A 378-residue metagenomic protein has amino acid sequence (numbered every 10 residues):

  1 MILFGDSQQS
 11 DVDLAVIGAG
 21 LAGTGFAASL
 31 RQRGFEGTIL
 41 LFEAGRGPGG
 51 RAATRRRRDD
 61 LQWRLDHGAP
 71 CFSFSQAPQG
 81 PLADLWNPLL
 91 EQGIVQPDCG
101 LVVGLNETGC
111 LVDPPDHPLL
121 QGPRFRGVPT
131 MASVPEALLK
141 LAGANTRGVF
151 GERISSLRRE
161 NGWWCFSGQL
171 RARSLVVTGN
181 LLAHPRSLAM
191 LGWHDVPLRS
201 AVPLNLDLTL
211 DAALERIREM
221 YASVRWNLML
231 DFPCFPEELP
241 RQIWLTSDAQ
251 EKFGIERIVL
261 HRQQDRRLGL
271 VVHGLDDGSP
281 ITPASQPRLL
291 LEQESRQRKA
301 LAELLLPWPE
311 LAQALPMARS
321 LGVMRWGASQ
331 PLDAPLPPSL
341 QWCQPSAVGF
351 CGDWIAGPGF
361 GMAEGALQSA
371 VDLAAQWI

Functional and structural regions predicted by a protein language model:
I2-S7, V12, G25, G47 (+2 more regions): Conserved flavin/dinucleotide-binding core of flavoenzymes
S10-V12, F166-S174: Core beta-strand elements of the Rossmann-like FAD/NAD(P) dinucleotide-binding domain in flavoenzyme oxidoreductases
A15, S29-R58: Glycine-rich FAD pyrophosphate-binding loop
G49, L61, R173-R241: Central helical "cap/lid" subdomain
A53-G104: N-terminal FAD cofactor-binding segment of flavoenzymes
C71-P78, L111-K140, R288-R296: Short beta-strand to alpha-helix junction loop
V149-W164: A conserved short coil-to-beta-strand element within the FAD-binding core of flavoproteins
A222-A284, L304-W308: Active-site substrate-recognition segment that forms the wall of the catalytic cavity or substrate channel
